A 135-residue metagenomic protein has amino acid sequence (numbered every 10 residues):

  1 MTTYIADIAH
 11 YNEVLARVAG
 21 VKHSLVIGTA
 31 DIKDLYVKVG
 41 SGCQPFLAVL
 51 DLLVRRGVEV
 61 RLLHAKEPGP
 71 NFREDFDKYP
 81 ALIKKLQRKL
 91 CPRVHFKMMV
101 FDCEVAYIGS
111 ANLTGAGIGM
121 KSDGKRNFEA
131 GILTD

Functional and structural regions predicted by a protein language model:
M1-D135: PLD/PLD-like phosphodiesterase catalytic module centered on the HKD motif
